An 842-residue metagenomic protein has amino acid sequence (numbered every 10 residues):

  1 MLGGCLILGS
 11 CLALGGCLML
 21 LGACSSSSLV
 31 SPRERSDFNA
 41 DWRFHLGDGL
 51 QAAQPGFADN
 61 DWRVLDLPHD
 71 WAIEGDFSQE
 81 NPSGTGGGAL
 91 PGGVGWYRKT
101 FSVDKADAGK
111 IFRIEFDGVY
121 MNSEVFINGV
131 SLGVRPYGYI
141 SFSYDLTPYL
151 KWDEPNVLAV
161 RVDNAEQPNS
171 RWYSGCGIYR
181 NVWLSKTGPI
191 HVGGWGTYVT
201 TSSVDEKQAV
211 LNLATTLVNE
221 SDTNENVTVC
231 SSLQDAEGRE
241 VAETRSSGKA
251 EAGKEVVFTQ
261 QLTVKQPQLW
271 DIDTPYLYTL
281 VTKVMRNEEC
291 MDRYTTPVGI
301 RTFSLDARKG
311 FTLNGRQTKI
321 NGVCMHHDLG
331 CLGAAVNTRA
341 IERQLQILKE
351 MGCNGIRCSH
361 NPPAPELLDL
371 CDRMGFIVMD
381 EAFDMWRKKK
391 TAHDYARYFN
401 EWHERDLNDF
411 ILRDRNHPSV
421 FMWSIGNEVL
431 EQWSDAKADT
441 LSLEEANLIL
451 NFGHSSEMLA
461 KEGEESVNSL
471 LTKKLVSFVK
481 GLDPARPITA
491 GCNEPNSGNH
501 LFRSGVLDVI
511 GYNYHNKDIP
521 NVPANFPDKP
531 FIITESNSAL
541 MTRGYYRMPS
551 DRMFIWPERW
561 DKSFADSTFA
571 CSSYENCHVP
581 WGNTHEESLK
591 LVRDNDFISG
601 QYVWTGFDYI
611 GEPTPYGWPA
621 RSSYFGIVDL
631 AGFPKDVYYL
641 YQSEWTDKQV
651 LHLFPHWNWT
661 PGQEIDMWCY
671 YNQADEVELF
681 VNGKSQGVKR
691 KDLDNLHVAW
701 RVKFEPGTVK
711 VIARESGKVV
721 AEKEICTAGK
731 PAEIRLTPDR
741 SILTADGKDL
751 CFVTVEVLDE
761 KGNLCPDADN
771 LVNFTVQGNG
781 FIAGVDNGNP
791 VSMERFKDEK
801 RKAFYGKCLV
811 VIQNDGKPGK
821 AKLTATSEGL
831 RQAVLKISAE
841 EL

Functional and structural regions predicted by a protein language model:
S27-E115, S170, G175-I178, F607 (+1 more regions): Extended carbohydrate-recognition surfaces in non-catalytic/accessory domains of CAZymes and lectin-like proteins
E34-F38, L46-D48, G92-Y198, E220-S221 (+6 more regions): Accessory beta-strand-rich segments of carbohydrate-active enzymes
E34-Q54, D66-L67, A72-I73, G92 (+10 more regions): Substrate-binding clefts and catalytic carboxylate motifs of secreted carbohydrate-active enzymes
P55-A58, E225-C230, I272-T279, N672-D675 (+4 more regions): Short flexible loop/turn segments that cap and initiate beta-strands
H69-V103, D107-F116, Y120-P136, S185 (+8 more regions): Active-site-adjacent substrate/metal-binding segments within catalytic domains of carbohydrate-active enzymes
L146-P148, Q260-L269, A699-F704, K797-G816: Short, hydrophobic beta-strand segments
K151-D153, A214-D306, H697, K703-P706 (+2 more regions): Extended acidic/polar, glycine-enriched regions that form or flank non-catalytic beta-rich accessory modules
R293-V298, K718-G729, R831-E840: Edge beta-strands of extracellular beta-sandwich domains
